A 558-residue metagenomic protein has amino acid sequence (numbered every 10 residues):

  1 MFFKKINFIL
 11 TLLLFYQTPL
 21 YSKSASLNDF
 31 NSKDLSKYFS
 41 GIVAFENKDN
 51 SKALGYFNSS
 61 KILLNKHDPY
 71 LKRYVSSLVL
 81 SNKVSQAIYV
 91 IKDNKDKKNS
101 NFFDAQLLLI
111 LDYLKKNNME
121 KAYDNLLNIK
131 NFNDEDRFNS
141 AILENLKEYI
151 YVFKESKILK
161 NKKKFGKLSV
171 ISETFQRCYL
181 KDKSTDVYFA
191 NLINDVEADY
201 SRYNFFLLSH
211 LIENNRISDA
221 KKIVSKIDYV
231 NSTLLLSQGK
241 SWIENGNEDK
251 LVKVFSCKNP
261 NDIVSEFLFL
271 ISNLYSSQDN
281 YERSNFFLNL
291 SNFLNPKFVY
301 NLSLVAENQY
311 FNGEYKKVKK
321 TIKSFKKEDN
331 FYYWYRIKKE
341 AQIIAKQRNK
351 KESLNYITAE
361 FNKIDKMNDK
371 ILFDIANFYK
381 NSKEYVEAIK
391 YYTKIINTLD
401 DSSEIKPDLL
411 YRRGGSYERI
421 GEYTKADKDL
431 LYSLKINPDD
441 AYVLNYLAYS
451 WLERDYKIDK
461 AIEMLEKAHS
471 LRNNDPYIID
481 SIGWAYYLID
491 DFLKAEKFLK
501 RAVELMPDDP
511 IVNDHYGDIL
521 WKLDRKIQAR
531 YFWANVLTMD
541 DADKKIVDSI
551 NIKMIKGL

Functional and structural regions predicted by a protein language model:
F2-S24: Classical Sec-dependent N-terminal signal peptides that target proteins to the secretory pathway
D29-Y56, I62-Y89, N99-K320, K327 (+8 more regions): Alpha-helical solenoid repeat scaffolds
L54, K61, I88, Y123 (+16 more regions): Tetratricopeptide repeat
N58, K92, L127, A190-N191 (+9 more regions): Alpha-solenoid helical repeat scaffolds
S59-I62, D96, N131, N194-D195 (+9 more regions): Conserved structural position within tetratricopeptide repeats
V79, Y446-E504: Alpha-helical adaptor scaffolds
F255, N261-S265, P510, H515 (+1 more regions): Terminal, low-structured helical/coil segments at or just beyond the last alpha-helical repeat
N474-P476, W484-T538: Ankyrin-repeat and related helical/solenoid repeat scaffolds used for protein-protein interactions
